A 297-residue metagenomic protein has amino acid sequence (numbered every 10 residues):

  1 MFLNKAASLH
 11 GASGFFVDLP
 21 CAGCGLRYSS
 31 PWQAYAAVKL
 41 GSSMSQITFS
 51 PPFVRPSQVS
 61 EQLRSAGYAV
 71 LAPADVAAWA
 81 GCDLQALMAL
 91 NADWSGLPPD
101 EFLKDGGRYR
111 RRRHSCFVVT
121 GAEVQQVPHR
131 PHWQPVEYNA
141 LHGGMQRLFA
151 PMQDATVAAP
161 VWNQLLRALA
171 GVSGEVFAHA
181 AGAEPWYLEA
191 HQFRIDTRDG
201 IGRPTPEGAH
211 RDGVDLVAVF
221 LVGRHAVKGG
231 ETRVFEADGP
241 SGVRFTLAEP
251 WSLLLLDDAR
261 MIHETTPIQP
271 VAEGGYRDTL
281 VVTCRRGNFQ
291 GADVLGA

Functional and structural regions predicted by a protein language model:
K5-F16: Positively charged N-terminal leader segments that act as targeting/secretion signals
D18, Y28-N139: N-terminal auxiliary "cap/dimerization" subdomain that precedes the catalytic jelly-roll/cupin core of mononuclear
C21-C24: Cysteine-centered motifs
V70, Q192, V217-V219, L253-L255 (+1 more regions): Conserved hydrophobic/aromatic beta-strand scaffold that supports enzyme active sites
T120-Y187: Signature of the catalytic double-stranded beta-helix
A180-E249: Catalytic core of non-heme Fe(II) oxygenases with the double-stranded beta-helix
E231-A297: Catalytic core of Fe(II)/2-oxoglutarate
